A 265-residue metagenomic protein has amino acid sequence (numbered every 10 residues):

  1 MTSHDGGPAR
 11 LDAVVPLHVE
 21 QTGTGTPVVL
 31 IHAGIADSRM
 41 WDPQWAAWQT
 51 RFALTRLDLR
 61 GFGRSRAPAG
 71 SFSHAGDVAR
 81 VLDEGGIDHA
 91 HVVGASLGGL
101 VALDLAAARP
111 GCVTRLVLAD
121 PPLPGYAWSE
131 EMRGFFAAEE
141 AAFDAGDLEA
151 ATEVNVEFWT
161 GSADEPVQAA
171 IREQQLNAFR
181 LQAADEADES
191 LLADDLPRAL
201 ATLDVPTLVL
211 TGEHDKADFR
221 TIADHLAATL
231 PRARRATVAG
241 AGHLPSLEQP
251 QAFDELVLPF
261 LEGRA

Functional and structural regions predicted by a protein language model:
M1-V28, T50-F52, I87, L192 (+1 more regions): Alpha/beta-hydrolase fold catalytic core
V15-A67: Conserved HGGG/HGGXW glycine-rich cap/lid loop of the alpha/beta-hydrolase fold
M40-D42, S65-G70, A127-S129, R220-T221: Conserved catalytic-core motifs of eukaryotic protein kinase domains, centered on the activation segment
P43-Q49, T55-V93, L97, E255-L258: Active-site loop/oxyanion-hole signature of alpha/beta-hydrolase fold enzymes
L103-A108, C112-A145: Flexible "cap/lid" loop of the alpha/beta hydrolase fold
A137-A142, T152-D164, D185-L191: Helix-loop "lid/cap" segments that line or gate small-molecule binding pockets
V167, I171, L176-A228, T237: Conserved serine/cysteine hydrolase catalytic core
R232-A265: Catalytic active-site module of serine/aspartate enzymes centered on a nucleophile-bearing elbow/loop
